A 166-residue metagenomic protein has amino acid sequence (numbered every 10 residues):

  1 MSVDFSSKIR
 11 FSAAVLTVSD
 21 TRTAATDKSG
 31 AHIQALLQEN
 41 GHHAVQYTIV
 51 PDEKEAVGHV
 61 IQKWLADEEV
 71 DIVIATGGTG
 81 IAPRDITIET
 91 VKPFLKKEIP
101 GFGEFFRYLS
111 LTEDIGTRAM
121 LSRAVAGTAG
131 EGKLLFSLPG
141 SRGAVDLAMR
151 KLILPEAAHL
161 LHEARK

Functional and structural regions predicted by a protein language model:
M1-K166: Non-catalytic beta/alpha edge segments that cap or flank active sites
